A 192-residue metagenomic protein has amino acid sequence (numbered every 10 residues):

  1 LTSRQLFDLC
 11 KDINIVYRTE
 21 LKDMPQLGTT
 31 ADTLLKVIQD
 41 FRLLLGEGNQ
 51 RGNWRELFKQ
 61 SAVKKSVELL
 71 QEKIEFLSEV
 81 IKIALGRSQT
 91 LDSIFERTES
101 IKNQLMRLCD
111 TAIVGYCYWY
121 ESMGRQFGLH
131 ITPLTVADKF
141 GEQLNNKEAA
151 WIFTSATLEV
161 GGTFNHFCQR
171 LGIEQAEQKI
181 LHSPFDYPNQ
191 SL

Functional and structural regions predicted by a protein language model:
L1-L192: ASCE RecA-like P-loop NTPase motor cores that couple ATP hydrolysis to mechanical translocation on nucleic acids
